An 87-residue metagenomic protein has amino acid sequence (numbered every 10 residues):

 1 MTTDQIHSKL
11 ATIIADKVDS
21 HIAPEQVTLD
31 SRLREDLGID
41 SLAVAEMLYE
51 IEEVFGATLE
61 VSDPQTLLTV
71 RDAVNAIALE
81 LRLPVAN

Functional and structural regions predicted by a protein language model:
T2-D36, A43-Y49, E53-N87: Phosphopantetheine-dependent thiolation modules in NRPS/PKS and related acyl-activating systems
